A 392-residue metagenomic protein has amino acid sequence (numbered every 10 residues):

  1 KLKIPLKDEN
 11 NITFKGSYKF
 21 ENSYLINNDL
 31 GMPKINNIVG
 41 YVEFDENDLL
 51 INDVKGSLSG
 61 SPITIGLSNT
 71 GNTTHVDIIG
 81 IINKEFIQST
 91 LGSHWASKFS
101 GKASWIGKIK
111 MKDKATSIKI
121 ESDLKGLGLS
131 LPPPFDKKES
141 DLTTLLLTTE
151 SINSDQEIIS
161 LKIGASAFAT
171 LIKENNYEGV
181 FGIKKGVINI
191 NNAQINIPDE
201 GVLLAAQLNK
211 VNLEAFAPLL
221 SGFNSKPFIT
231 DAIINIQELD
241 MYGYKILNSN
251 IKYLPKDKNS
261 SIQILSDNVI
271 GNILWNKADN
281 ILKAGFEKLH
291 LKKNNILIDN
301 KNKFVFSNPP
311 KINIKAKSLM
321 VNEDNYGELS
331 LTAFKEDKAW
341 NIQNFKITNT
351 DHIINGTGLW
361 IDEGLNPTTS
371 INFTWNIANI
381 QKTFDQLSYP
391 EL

Functional and structural regions predicted by a protein language model:
K1-S160, L171-L392: Membrane-proximal interfacial segments on either side of biological membranes
I163-A165: Residue-level recognition of alpha-helix boundary/capping or hinge positions
